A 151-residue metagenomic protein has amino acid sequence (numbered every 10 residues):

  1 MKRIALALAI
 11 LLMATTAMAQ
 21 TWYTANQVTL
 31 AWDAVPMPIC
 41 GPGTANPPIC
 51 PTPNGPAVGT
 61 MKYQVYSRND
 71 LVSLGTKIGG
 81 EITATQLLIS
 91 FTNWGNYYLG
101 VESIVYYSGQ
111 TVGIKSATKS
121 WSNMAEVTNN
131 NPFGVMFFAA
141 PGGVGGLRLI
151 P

Functional and structural regions predicted by a protein language model:
M1-I4: Positively charged n-region of N-terminal signal peptides that target proteins for export
A14-T16: N-terminal signal peptide c-region/cleavage motif recognized by signal peptidases
T24-L30: Structural beta-strand segments of beta-rich domains
L30-A34, P151: Aromatic/hydrophobic beta-strand junction motif of beta-rich domains
A34-W94, Y106: Recognizes extended acidic, P/S/T-rich segments that occur within or adjacent to Ig-like beta-sandwich modules
L88-S116: Beta-strand-rich modules
Y106-F138: Extracellular fibronectin type III
